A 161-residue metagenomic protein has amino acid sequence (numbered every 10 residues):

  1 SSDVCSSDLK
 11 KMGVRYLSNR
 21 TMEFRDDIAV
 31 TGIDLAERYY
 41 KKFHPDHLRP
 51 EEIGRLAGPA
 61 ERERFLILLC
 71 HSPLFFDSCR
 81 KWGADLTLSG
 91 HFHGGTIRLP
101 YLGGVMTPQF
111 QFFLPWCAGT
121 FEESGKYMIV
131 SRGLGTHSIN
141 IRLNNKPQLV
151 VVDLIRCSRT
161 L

Functional and structural regions predicted by a protein language model:
S1-S6: Short, small-residue-biased leader/transition segments that mark boundaries at the very start of proteins
S7, K11-M12, T21, R25-L66 (+2 more regions): Binuclear metal-dependent hydrolase catalytic cores centered on His/Asp/Glu-rich metal-binding motifs
S7-S18, L88-H93: Structural recognition of alpha->loop->beta junctions
V14-R15, I28, F65-I67, D85-L86 (+1 more regions): Short, Asp-centered acidic motifs that coordinate Mg2+ and/or phosphate in catalytic or ligand-binding sites
L17-N19, I33, S131: Conserved beta-strand termini and adjacent loop/short-helix elements that scaffold enzyme active sites in alpha/beta
N19-D26, G119-E123: Short acidic-hydrophobic surface loop/beta-edge motif
S72-V150, R159: Conserved beta-sheet core of the metallophosphoesterase superfamily
I155-L161: Generic C-terminal helix-cap and adjacent flexible tail
